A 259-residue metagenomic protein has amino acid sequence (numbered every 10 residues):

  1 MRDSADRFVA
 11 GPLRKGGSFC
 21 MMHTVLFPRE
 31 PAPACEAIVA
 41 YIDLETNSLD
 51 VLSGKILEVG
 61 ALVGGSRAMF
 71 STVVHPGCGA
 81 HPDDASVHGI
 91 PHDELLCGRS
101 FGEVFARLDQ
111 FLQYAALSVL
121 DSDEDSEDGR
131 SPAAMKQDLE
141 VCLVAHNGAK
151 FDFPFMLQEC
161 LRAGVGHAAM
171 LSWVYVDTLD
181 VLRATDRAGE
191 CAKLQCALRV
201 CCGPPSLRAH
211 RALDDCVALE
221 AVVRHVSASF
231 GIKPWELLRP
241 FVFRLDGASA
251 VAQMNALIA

Functional and structural regions predicted by a protein language model:
R2-P31, E220-A259: Acidic two-metal-ion nuclease catalytic site recognized across multiple nuclease folds, prominently DnaQ/RNase D-T
F8-L157, A169, A192-C202, H210: Conserved non-catalytic scaffold segment of RNase H-like nuclease domains
F155, R162, D180, V217-A218: Hydrophobic side chains within alpha-helical segments
E159-A163, A184, V200, V222-S229: Active-site catalytic microenvironments for nucleophilic, acid-base chemistry
A163-A169: Short helix-capping segments at alpha-helix termini
Y175-G189: Short alpha-helix plus adjacent loop in nuclease-associated cores
D214: Acidic donor-binding loop at a coil-to-helix junction in glycosyltransferase catalytic cores that engages
